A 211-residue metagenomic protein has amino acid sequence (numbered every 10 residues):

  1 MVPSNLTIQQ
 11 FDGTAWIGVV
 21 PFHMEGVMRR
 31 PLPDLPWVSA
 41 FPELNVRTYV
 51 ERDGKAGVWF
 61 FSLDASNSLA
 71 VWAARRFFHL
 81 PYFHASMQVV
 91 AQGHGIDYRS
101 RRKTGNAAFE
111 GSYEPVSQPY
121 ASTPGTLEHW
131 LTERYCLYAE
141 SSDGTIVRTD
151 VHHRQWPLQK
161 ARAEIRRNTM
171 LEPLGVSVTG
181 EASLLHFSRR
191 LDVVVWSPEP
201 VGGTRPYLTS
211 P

Functional and structural regions predicted by a protein language model:
M1-L44: Glycine/small-residue-rich interface belts in oligomeric ring/scaffold proteins and their assembly partners
N45-P211: Internal, well-folded beta-alpha domain core
